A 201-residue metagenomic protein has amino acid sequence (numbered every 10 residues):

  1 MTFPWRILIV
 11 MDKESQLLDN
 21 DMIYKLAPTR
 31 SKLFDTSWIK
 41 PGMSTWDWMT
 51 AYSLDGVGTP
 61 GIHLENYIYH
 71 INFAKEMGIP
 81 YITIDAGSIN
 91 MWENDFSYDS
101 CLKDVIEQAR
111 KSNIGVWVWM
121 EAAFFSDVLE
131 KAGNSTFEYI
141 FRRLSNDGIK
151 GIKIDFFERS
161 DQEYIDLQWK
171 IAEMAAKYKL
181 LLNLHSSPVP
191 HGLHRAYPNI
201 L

Functional and structural regions predicted by a protein language model:
M1-N113: Conserved structural scaffold segments of CAZyme catalytic domains across common CAZy folds
D85-L201: Aromatic- and carboxylate-enriched substrate-binding clefts and catalytic-loop regions of carbohydrate-active enzymes
